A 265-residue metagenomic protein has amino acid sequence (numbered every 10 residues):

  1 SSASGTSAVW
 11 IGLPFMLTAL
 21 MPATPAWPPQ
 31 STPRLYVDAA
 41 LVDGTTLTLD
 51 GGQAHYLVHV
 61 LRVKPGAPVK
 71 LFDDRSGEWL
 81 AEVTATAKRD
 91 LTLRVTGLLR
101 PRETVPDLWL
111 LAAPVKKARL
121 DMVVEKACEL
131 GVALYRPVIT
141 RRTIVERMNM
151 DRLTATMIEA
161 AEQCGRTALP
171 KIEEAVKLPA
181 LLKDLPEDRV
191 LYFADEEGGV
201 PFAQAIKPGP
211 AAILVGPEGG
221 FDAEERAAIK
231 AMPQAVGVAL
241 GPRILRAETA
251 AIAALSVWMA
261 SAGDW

Functional and structural regions predicted by a protein language model:
A3, A8-L13: Short amphipathic, helix-prone segments within low-complexity/disordered or flexible regions
M16-L99, D151: N-terminal positively charged helical leader segments and presequences
P33-R34, T46, P68, D90-T92 (+6 more regions): Structural motif
T96-Y192: RNA substrate-binding interface of SAM-dependent RNA methyltransferases
L191-A227, Q234-A239: Active-site/ligand-binding-proximal alpha/beta "capping" segment
A223-W265: Structured adenosyl-cofactor binding patch, chiefly the S-adenosyl-L-methionine
